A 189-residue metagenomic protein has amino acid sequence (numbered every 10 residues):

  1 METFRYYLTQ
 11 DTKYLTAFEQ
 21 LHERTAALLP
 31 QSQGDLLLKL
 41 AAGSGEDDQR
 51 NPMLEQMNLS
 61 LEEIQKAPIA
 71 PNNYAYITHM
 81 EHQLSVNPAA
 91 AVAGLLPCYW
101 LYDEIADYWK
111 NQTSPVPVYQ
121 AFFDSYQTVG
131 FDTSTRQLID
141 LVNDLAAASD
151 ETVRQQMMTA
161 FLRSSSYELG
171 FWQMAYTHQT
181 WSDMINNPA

Functional and structural regions predicted by a protein language model:
M1, R5, D35-G43, I64-Q65 (+6 more regions): His/Met- and acidic-residue-enriched segments that coordinate or traffic transition-metal cofactors and support
M1-L28, A93-D103, L169-W172: Alpha-helical bundle segments that constitute or directly flank the non-heme di-iron/ferroxidase center
T3-Y6, Q10-A17, G130, S134 (+2 more regions): Short, contiguous, pocket-lining structural segments that sit at or immediately flank catalytic/ligand-binding sites
F18-E19, Q49, L138-V142: Extended amphipathic alpha-helical scaffold segments
A26-Q33, D150-E151, Q155: Structural helix-adjacent loops and short alpha-helical linkers that scaffold large soluble proteins
S32-T133, L162, S166: Active-site-proximal alpha-helical scaffolds that flank and shape metal-associated catalytic sites
F131-L162, Q173: Long amphipathic all-alpha helical oligomerization modules
Q156-A189: Acidic, carboxylate-rich catalytic segments that either coordinate divalent cations
